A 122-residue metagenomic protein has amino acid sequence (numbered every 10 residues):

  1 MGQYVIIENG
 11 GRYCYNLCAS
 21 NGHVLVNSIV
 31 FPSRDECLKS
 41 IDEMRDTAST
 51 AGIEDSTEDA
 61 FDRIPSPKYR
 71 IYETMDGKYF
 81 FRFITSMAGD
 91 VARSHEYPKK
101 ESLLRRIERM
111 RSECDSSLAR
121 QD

Functional and structural regions predicted by a protein language model:
M1-G10, G22-H23, R45-G77, S117-D122: Intrinsic disorder/low-complexity detector
Q3-I7, C14-F31, S40-E43, K68-Y72 (+2 more regions): A structural feature that tracks compact, well-ordered secondary-structure segments with a strong bias toward
P32-L38, S56-A60, K99-L104: Short amphipathic alpha-helical linker/capping segments at the junctions of internal repeats and modular domains
L38-K39, T47-E54, A92, L103-R106 (+1 more regions): Short, surface-exposed linear patches
D76, K99-L104, R111-D122: Long terminal segments
